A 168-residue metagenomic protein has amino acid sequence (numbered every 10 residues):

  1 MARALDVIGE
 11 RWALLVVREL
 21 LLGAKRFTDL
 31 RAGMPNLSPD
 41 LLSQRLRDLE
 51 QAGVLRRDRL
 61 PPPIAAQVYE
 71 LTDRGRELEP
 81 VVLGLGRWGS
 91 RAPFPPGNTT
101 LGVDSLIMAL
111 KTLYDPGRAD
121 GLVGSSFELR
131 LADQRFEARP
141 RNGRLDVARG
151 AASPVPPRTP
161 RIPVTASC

Functional and structural regions predicted by a protein language model:
M1-L37, L41: N-terminal helix-turn-helix DNA-binding core of bacterial DNA-binding proteins
N36-A66, E70-C168: Feature captures hydrophobic
